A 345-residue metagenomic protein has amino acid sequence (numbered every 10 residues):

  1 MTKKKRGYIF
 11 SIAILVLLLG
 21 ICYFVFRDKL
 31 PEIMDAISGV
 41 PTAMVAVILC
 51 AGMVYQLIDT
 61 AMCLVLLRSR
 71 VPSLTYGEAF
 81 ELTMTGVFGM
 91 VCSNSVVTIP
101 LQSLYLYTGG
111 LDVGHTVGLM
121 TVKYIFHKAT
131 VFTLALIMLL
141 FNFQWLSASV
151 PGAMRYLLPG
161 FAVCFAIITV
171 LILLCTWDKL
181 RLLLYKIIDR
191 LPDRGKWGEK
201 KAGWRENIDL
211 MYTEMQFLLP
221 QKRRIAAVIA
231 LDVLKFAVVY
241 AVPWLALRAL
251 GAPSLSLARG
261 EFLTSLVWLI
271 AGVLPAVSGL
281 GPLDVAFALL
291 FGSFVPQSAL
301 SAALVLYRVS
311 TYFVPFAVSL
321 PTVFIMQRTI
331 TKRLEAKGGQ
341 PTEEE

Functional and structural regions predicted by a protein language model:
M1-D35, G86-W197, A276, L280-E345: Transmembrane helix-loop-helix hairpins in multi-pass inner-membrane proteins
K5, P41-M44, P72-E81, L111-V113 (+3 more regions): Membrane-helix interface segments
K5-I9, G39-I48, Q216-A230: Membrane-interface helix starts
P31-G39, L106, N207-L219: A short amphipathic helical element positioned immediately N-terminal to and/or at the very start of a transmembrane
V47, G77, E81, G114-G118 (+4 more regions): Signature of the 12-TM Major Facilitator Superfamily
T60-M84, A246-L263: Membrane-embedded helical hairpins/re-entrant loop segments and their flanking transmembrane helices within multi-pass
L184-L218: Membrane-interface interhelical connector segments
M215, L219-V267, L274: Transmembrane helical segments that form the transport core of multi-pass membrane transport proteins
